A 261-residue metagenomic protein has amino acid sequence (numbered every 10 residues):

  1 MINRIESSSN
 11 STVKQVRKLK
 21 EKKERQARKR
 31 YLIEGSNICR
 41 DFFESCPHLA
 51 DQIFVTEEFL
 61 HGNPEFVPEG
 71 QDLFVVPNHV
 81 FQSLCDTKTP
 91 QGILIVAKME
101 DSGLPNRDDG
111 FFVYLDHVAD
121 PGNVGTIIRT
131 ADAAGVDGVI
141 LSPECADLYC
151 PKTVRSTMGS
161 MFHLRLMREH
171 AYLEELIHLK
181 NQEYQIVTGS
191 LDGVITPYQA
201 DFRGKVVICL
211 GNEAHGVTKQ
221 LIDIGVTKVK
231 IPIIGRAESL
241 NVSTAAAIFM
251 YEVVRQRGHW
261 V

Functional and structural regions predicted by a protein language model:
M1-F59, C145-A146: Boundary-proximal intrinsically disordered activation/regulatory segments immediately upstream of a helical core
R4-S7, F74-P77, R165-Y172: Short acidic-hydrophobic, aromatic-tinged amphipathic segments that line or gate anion-handling sites
E44, P105-G193: RNA substrate-binding interface of SAM-dependent RNA methyltransferases
H61-G70: Short, aromatic/basic amphipathic alpha-helical patches
L73-A97: Glycine/small-residue-rich loop that forms an oxyanion/phosphate-binding "nest" at active or ligand-binding sites
G92, A133-A134, L148, T153-M161 (+1 more regions): Structured adenosyl-cofactor binding patch, chiefly the S-adenosyl-L-methionine
T188-A237, N241: Active-site/ligand-binding-proximal alpha/beta "capping" segment
